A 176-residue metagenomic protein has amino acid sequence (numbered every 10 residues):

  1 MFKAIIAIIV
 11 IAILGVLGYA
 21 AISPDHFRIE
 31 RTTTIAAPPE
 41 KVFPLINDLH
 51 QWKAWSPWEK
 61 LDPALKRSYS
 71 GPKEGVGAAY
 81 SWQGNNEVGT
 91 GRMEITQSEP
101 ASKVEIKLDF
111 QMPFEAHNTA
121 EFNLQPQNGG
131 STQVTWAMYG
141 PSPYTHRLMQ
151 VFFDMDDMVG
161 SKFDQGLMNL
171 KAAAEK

Functional and structural regions predicted by a protein language model:
K3-P72, V76: Hydrophobic ligand-binding cavity/cleft-lining segments
S23-D25, P72, N85-E87, M112-A116 (+1 more regions): A generic structural micro-feature
R28-E30, V88-M93, A116-E121: Short, surface-exposed coil-to-beta transition loops
P38, E87, P100-A101, Q127-S131: Short strand-connecting beta-turns/loops that link adjacent beta-strands
P39, F43-W52, G77, R92 (+4 more regions): Extracytoplasmic/secreted envelope proteins and their assembly/folding machinery, especially bacterial periplasmic
N47-P57, N85, Q97-K103, M168-K176: Sec-exported extracytoplasmic/periplasmic mature domains
A78-N85, E105-Q111: Short beta-strand segments that buttress and anchor functional surface loops
T96-Q97, K107-D164, L170-A172: Beta-strand/loop substructures that line and gate deep hydrophobic ligand-binding cavities in soluble
